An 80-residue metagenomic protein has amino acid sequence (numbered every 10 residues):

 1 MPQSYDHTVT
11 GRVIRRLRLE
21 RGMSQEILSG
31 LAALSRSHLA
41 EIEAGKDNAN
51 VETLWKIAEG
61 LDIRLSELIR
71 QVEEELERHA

Functional and structural regions predicted by a protein language model:
M1-V9, L76-H79: A detector for short, charged/polar N-terminal pre-domain segments
R12-L31, K56: Short basic helix-loop element that most often maps to the first helix and adjoining turn of HTH DNA-binding modules
I14, L28, L39-I42, L68: Conserved hydrophobic/aromatic packing and binding residues within compact polymer-binding modules
A33-D47: Recognition helix of helix-turn-helix/homeodomain-like DNA-binding domains that insert into the DNA major groove
K46-E59: Short, basic-rich loop-to-helix N-cap that marks the start of a DNA-contacting helix
E59, E67-A80: Short, charged recognition helix plus adjacent turn of helix-turn-helix-like nucleic-acid-binding domains
